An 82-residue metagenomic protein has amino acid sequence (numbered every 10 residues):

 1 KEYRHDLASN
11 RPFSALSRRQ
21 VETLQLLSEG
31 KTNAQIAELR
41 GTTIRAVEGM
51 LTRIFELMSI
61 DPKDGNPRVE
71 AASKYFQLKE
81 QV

Functional and structural regions predicted by a protein language model:
Y3-R4, V82: Regulatory and interdomain segments flanking nucleotide-handling catalytic cores in signaling/defense enzymes
R4-T52: Helix-turn-helix DNA-binding segment
T52-V82: Basic, Lys/Arg-enriched C-terminal extension of HTH/homeodomain DNA-binding domains
